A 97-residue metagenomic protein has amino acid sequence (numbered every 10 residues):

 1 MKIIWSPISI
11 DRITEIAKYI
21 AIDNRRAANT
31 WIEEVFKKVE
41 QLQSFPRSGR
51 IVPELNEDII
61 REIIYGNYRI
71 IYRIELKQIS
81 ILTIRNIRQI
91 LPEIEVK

Functional and structural regions predicted by a protein language model:
K2-I59: Basic, Lys/Arg-enriched alpha-helical interface segments
R61-I63: Short acidic-hydrophobic surface loop/beta-edge motif
Y65-Y68, R73-K97: Enriched for short, Lys/Arg-rich terminal
